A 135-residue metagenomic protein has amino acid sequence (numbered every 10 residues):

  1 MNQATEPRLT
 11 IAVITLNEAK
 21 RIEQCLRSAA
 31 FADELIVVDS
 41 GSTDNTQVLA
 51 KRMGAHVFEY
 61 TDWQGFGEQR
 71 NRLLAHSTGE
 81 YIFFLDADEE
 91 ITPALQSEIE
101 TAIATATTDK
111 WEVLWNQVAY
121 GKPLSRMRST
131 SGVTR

Functional and structural regions predicted by a protein language model:
M1-S28: N-proximal low-complexity "stem/linker" segments adjacent to membrane-targeting elements
K20-E23, D44-M53, A94-L95: Acidic helix N-cap motif at the loop->helix transition within catalytic regions of sugar-transfer enzymes
S28, D39-K51, D62, D86: A conserved acidic beta->alpha catalytic loop
R52, N71-Y81: Active-site nucleotide-sugar/metal-binding loop of Leloir-type enzymes
T61-E68, L74: A short, glycine-/small-residue-rich helix N-cap motif at loop->alpha-helix starts within glycosyltransferase
E80, E90-S125: Conserved donor NDP-sugar-binding/catalytic core segment of glycosyltransferases
L124-R135: Conserved catalytic loops of nucleotide-sugar-dependent glycosyltransferases that act on lipid-linked
